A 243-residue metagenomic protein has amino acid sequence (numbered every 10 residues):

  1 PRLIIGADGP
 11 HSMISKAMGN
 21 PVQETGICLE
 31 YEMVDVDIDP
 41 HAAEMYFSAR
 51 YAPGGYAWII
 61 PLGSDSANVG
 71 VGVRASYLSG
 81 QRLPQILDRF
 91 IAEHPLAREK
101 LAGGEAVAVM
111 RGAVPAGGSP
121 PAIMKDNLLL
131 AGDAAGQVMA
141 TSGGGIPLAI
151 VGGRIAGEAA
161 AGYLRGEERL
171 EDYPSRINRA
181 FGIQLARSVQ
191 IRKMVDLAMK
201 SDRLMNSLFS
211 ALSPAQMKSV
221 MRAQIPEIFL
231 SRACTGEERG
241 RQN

Functional and structural regions predicted by a protein language model:
P1-A102, P115, P120: Predominantly flavin-linked oxidoreductase catalytic cores and closely associated redox partners
H11, E30, A42-E44, S48 (+8 more regions): Generic secondary-structure boundary/loop-capping signal
K16-A17, I123, T141, R187: Short, function-defining helix-loop hinge/capping sites that tune catalysis or transport
Q23, V73-Q85, G152, S207-Q224: Short secondary-structure transition/capping segments
Y77-A159, L164-E167: FAD/FMN-dependent oxidoreductases across multiple families
E158-N243: C-terminal helical "tail/cap" subdomain of flavin- and related membrane-associated enzymes
